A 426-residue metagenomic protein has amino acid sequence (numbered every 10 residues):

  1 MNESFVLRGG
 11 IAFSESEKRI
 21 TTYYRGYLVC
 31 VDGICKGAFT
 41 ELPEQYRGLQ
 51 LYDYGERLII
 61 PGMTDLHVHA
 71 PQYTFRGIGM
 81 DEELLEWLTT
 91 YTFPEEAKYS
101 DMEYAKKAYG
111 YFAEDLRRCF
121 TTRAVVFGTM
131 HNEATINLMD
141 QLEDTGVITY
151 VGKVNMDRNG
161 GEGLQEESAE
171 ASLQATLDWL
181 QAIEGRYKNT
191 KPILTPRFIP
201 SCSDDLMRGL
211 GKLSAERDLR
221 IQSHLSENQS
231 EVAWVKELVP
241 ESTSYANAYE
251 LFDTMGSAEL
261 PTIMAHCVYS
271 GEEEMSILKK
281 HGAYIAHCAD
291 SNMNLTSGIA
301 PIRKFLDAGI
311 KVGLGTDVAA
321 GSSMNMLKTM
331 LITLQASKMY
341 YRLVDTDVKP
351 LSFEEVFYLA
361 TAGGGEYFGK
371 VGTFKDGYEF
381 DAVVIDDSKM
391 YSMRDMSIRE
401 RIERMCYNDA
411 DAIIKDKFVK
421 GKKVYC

Functional and structural regions predicted by a protein language model:
M1-Y46: N-terminal metal-binding scaffold of metallo-dependent hydrolase/deaminase domains
N2-G9, E44-W87, G110, R117-R118: Replace "His-x-His-based motif
S16, E379-C426: C-terminal cap of metal-dependent C-N hydrolases
R76-K107, R158-E170, N228-E259, I332-L351: Active-site gating loops and adjacent loop-to-helix segments of metal-dependent hydrolytic enzymes
R76-V147, S172-R186: Alpha-helical scaffold segments that flank or form the walls of functional sites
M130, N155-R158, F198-P200, E227-Q229 (+3 more regions): Active-site-proximal loop/turn and secondary-structure-junction residues that shape catalytic pockets, frequently
T135-A265: Metal-coordinating catalytic core of metallo-dependent amide/deamination hydrolases
T254-S257, R303-Y391: His/Asp/Glu-enriched, well-ordered alpha-helical/loop segment that forms or immediately abuts the divalent-metal
